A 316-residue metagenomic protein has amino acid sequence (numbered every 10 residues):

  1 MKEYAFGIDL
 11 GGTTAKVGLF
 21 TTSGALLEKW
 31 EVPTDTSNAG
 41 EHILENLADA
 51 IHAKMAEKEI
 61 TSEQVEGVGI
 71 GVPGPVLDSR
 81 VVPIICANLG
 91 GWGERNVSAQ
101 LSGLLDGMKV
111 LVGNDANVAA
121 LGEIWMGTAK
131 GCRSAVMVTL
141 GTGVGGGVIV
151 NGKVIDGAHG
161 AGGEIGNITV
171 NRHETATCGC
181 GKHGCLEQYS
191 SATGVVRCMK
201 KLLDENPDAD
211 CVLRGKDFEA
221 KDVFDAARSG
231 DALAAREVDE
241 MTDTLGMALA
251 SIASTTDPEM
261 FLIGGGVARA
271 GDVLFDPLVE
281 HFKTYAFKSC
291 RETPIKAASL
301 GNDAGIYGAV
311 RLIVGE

Functional and structural regions predicted by a protein language model:
M1-G67, V76-V82, A99-M108, G122-C132 (+3 more regions): ATP-binding/phosphotransfer module of carbohydrate and carboxylate kinases, centering on a glycine-rich
D9, G69-P73, G113, M137-G143 (+1 more regions): Short beta-strand segments
W30-V32, A87, A158: Short hydrophobic alpha-helix segments
V81-G93: A charged helix-plus-loop insertion that forms the helical arch/lid used to bind and gate nucleic-acid substrates
G93-Q100, G166, V170: Short, acidic/small-residue loops that bind anionic groups at enzyme active sites
V112-L121: A glycine-rich, Thr/Ser-enriched phosphate-binding loop motif common to dinucleotide/cofactor-binding enzymes
A120-W125, G146-V148, N167-I168: Adenylate-forming
A161-I165: Structural signature of FAD isoalloxazine-binding scaffolds in flavoprotein oxidoreductases
